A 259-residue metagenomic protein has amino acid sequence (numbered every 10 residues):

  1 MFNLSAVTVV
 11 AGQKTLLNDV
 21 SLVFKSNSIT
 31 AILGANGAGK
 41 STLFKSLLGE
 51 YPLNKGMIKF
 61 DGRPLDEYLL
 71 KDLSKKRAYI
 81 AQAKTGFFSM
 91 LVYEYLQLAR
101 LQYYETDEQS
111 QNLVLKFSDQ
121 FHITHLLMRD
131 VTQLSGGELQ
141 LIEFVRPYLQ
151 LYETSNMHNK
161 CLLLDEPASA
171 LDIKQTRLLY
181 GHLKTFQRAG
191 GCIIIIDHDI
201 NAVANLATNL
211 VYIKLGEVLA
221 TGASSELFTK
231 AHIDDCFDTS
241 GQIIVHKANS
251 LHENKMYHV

Functional and structural regions predicted by a protein language model:
F2, L16-D19: Conserved structural motif at the start of ABC-family nucleotide-binding domains
L33-A35: The feature captures the beta-strand-to-loop junction immediately N-terminal to the Walker
L48: Helix-to-loop junction immediately C-terminal to a conserved catalytic motif
G56-P64: Conserved ABC transporter NBD signature motif
Q111-L126: Conserved ABC ATPase "signature" region
D197-H198: H-loop/switch region of ABC-family ATPase nucleotide-binding domains
L210-S225: H-loop (His-switch) and adjacent beta-strand-loop-beta switch element of ABC-type ATPase nucleotide-binding domains
C236-V259: ABC ATPase nucleotide-binding domains
